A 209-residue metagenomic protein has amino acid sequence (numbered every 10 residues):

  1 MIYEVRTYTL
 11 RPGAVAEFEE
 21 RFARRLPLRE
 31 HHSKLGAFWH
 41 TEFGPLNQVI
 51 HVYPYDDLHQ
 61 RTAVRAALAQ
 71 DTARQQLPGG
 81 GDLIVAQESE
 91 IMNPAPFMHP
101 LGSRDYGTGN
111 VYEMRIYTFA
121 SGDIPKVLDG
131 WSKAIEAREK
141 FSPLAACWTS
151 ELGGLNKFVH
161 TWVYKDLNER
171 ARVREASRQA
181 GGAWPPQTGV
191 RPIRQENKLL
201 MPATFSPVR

Functional and structural regions predicted by a protein language model:
M1-L58, F141-P143: The feature marks the first
I2-R6, F18-E19, R29, V49-Y55 (+6 more regions): Short, structured motif recognition centered on aromatic/hydrophobic residues
P12-A14, P54-Q60, A120-D123, V163-E169: Helix N-cap motif at beta-to-alpha junctions
A14-L35, A67-A69, A73-R74, S121-A146 (+2 more regions): Short amphipathic alpha-helical segments
L35-I50, T72-G109, K133-E136, F141-V159 (+2 more regions): Glycine-rich beta-strand-turn "strand-cap" elements at beta-sheet edges
P94-F97, T118-I124: Short acidic/polar capping segments at secondary-structure boundaries
